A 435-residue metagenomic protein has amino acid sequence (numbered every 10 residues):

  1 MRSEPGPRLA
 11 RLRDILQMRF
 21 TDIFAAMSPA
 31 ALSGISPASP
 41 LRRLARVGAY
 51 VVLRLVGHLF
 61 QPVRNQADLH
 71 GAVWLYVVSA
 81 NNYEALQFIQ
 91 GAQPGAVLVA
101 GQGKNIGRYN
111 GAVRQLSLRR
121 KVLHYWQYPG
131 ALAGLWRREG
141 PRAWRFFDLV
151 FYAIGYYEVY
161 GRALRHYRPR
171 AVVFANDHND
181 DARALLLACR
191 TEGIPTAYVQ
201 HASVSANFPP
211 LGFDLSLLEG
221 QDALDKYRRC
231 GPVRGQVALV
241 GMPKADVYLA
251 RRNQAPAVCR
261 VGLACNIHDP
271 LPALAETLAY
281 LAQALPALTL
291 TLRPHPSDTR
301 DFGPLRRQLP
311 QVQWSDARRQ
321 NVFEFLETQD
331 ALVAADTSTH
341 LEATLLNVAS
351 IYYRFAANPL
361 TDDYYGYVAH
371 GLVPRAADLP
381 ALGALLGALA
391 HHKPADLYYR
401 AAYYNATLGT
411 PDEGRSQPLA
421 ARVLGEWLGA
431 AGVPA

Functional and structural regions predicted by a protein language model:
M1-I35, S39-R42, A384-A435: C-terminal amphipathic helix plus adjacent low-complexity, charged tail appended to glycosyltransferase catalytic
M1-K244: Active-site and donor-binding regions of nucleotide-sugar-utilizing enzymes
G91-Q93, A238-Q308: Conserved catalytic-core segment of nucleotide-activated headgroup transferases in glycan assembly
L135-P141, N176-N179, P286-R318, T361: Catalytic donor nucleotide-activated moiety binding site of glycosyltransferases and closely related
V159, V204-S205, Q320-E324, A381: Short acidic active-site motifs
F213, R234-G235, L239, S338-G409: Catalytic binding pocket for nucleotide-activated donors in carbohydrate/polymer assembly enzymes
S297-L341, L345-L346, F355-A357: Donor nucleotide-activated moiety binding/catalytic core segment of transferases that use nucleotide-activated donors
